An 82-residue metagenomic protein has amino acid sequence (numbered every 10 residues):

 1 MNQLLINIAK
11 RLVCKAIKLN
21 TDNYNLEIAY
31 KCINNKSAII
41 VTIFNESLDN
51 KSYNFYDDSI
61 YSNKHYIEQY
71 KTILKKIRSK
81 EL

Functional and structural regions predicted by a protein language model:
M1-K36, S47-L82: Negatively charged, low-complexity tracts enriched in Asp/Glu with abundant Ser/Thr
I39-I43: Short linear proline/tyrosine/threonine-rich motifs used for host-factor recruitment and membrane trafficking/assembly
